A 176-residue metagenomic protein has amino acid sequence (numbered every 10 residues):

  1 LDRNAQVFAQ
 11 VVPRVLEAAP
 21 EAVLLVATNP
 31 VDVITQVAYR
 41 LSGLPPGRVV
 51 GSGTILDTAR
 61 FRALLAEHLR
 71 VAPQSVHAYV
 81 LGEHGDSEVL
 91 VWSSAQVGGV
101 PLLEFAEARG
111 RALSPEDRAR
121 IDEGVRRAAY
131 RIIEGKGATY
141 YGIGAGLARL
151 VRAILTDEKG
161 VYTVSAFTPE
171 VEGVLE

Functional and structural regions predicted by a protein language model:
L1-R62: Rossmann-like NAD(P)(H) cofactor-binding subdomain of soluble oxidoreductases
S42-R48, D57-E176: C-terminal substrate-binding/catalytic lobe of Rossmann-fold NAD(P)-dependent dehydrogenases
